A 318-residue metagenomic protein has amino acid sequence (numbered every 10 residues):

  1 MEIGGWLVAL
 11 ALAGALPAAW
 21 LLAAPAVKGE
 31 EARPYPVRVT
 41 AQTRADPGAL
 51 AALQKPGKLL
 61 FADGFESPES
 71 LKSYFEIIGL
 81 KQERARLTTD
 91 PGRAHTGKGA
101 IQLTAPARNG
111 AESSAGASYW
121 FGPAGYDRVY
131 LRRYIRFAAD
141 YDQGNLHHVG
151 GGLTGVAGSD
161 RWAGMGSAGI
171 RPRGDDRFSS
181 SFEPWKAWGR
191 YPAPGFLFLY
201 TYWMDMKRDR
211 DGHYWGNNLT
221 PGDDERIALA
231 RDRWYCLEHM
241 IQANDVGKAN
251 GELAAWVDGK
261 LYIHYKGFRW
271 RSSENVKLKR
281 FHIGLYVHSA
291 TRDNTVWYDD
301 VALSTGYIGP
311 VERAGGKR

Functional and structural regions predicted by a protein language model:
E30-G79, A314-G315: Extracellular carbohydrate-recognition regions
L50, S118-G122, D223-A228: Beta-strand-rich interaction surfaces with strong enrichment in secreted/lumenal proteins
F65, D300-L303: Extracellular beta-strand elements of beta-rich domains used for carbohydrate recognition/degradation or cell-matrix
L71-A100: Extracellular glycan-recognition surfaces and repeat-rich motifs
L103-D211, Y307: Secretory/extracellular carbohydrate-interaction modules and structurally similar beta-sandwich "look-alikes"
Y126-R128, Y134, G222-M240, N250: Trp-centered recognition loops
C236-F268: Carbohydrate-binding surfaces in secreted/extracellular proteins
Y265-W297: Flexible glycan-contacting loops in extracellular carbohydrate-active proteins
